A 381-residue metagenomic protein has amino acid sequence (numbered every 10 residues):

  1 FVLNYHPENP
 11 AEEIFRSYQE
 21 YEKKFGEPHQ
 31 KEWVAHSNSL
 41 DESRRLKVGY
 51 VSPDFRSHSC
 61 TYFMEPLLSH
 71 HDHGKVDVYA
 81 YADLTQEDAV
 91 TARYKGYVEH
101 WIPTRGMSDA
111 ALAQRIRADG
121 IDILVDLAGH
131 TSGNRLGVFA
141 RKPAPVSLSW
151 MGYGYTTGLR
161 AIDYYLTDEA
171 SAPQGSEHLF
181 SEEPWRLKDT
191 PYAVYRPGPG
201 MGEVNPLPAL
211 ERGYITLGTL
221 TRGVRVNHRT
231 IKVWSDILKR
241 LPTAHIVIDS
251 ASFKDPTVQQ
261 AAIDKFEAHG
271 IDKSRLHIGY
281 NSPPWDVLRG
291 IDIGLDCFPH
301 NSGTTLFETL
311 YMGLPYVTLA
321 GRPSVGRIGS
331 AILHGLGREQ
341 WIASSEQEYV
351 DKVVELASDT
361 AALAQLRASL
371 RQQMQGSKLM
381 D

Functional and structural regions predicted by a protein language model:
F1-Y214, K232, D264-I271, S282-I293 (+4 more regions): Alpha-helical solenoid repeat scaffolds of the TPR/TPR-like class and their adjacent stem/linker regions that mediate
V51, L220-R222, D249, G279: Short hydrophobic "strand-cap" motifs at the C-terminus of beta-strands
D77, T243-H245: Residues at the starts of beta-strands that form the adenosine-phosphate
A82-Q86, H245-Q260: Glycosyltransferase donor-sugar binding loop
G218-R229: Substrate-binding clefts and catalytic carboxylate motifs of secreted carbohydrate-active enzymes
T309-Y311, H334: Short alpha-helix at the nucleotide-sugar/activated-sugar donor binding site of glycosyltransferases and closely
P315-S324: Short hydrophobic beta-strand element within catalytic cores of glycosyltransferases and related nucleotide-activated
G326-G337: Short acidic/histidine- and often glycine-rich active-site loop of Leloir-type glycosyltransferases that engages
